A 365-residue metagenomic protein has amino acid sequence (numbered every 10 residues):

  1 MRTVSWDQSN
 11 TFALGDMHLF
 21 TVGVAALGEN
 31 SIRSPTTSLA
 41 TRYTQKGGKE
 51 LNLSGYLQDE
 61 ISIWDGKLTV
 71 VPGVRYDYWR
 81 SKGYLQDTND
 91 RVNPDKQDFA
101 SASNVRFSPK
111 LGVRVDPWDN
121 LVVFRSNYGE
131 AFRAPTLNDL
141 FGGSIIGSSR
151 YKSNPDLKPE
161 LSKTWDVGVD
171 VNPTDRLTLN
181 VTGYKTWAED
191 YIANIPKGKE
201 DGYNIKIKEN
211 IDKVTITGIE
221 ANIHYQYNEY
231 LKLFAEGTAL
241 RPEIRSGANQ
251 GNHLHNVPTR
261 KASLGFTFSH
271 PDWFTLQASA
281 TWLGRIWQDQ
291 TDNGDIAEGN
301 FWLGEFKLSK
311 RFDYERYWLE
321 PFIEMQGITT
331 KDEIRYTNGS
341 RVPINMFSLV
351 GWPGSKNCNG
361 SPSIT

Functional and structural regions predicted by a protein language model:
M1, S5-S9, L39-K46, Q58 (+8 more regions): Extracellular loop and loop/strand-boundary signature of outer-membrane beta-barrel proteins
F12-D16, I61-K67, F107, V115-D119 (+9 more regions): Outer-membrane beta-barrel strand-turn architecture
D16, I63-V70, Y78, N180-A188 (+2 more regions): Gram-negative outer-membrane beta-barrel transporters
L19-D119, N249: Signature of Gram-negative outer-membrane beta-barrel scaffolds
A26-I32, V74-K82, V115-D119, Y128-A134 (+6 more regions): Transmembrane beta-strands of outer-membrane beta-barrel pores
I32-A40, K82-R91, F107, N138-G143 (+6 more regions): Outer-membrane beta-barrel translocator domains and adjoining extracellular loop/strand segments of Gram-negative
T44, G48-N52, D98-P117, V122-V123 (+4 more regions): Outer-membrane beta-barrel signature, preferentially recognizing the C-terminal barrel domain of Gram-negative
L57-D59, R114-D116, S126, E160-W165 (+1 more regions): Conserved C-terminal beta-signal and adjacent last beta-strands/turns of outer-membrane beta-barrel proteins
